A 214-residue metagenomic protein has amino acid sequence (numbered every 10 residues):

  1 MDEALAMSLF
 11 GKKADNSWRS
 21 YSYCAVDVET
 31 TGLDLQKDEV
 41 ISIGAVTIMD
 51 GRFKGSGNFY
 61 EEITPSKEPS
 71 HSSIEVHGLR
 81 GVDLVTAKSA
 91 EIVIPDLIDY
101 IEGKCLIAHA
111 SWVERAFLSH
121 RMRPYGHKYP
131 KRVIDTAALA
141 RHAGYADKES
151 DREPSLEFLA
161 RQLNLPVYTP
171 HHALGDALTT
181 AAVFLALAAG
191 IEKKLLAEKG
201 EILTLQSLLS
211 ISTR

Functional and structural regions predicted by a protein language model:
M1-A14, Q162, A182-R214: Acidic two-metal-ion nuclease catalytic site recognized across multiple nuclease folds, prominently DnaQ/RNase D-T
D2-K131, P154-H171: Conserved non-catalytic scaffold segment of RNase H-like nuclease domains
T30-G32, A138, T179: Short, glycine/acidic-enriched loop or turn micro-motifs at the edges of active sites
I134-D151: Short alpha-helix plus adjacent loop in nuclease-associated cores
S150, A177, E198-G200: C-terminal cap/substrate-recognition subdomain and adjoining C-terminal extension of metal-dependent phosphatase-like
H172-V183: Acidic, divalent-metal-coordinating active-site segment for phosphoryl/phosphodiester hydrolysis, typified by short
